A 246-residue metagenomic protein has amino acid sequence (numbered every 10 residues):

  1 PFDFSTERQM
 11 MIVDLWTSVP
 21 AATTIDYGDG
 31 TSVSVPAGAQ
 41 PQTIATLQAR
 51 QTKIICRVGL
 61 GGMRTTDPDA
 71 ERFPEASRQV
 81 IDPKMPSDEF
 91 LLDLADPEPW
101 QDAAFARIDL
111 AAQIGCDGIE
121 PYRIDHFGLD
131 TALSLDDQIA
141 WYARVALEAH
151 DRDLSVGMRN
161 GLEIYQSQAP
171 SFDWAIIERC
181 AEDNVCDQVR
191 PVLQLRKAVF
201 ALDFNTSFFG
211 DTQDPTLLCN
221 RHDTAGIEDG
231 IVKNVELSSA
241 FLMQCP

Functional and structural regions predicted by a protein language model:
P1-P246: Glycan-processing catalytic domains of CAZymes
